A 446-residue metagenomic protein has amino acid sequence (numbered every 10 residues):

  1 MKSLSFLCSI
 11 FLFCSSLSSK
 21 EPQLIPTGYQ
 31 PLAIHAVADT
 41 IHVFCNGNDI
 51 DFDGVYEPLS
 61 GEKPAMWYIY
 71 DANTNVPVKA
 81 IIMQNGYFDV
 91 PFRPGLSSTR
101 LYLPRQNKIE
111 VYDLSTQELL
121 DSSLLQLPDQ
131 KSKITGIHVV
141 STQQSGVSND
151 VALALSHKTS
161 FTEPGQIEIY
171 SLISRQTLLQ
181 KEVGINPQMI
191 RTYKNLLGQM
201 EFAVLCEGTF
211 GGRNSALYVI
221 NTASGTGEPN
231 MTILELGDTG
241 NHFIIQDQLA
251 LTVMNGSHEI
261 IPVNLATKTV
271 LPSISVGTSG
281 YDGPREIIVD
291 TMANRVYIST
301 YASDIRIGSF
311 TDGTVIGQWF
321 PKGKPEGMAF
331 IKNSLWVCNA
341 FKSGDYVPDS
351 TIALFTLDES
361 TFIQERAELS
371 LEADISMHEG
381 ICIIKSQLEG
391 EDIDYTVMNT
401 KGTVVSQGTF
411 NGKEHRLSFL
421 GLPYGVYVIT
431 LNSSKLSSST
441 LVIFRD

Functional and structural regions predicted by a protein language model:
K20-P26, V76-Q84, E118-D129, Q176-E182 (+3 more regions): A short beta-strand motif characteristic of beta-propeller blades
Y29-H35, N85-L96, Q130-Q143, I185-K194 (+3 more regions): Repeated scaffold domains used in trafficking and secretory/extracellular systems, primarily beta-propellers
A38-D39, S98-T99, S148-D150, G198-M200 (+3 more regions): Short coil/turn segments that connect the beta-strands within blades of beta-propeller domains
C45-P64, N149, L155-T162, L205-N214 (+1 more regions): Short, conserved, GDST-rich strand-edge loop motifs in beta-rich repeat architectures
G198, T403-K435: Short, surface-exposed loop/turn motifs with a glycine/proline- and acidic-biased composition
G323-S360: Blade-level signature of beta-propeller repeat domains, shared across WD40, Kelch, NHL, RCC1 and BNR/Asp-box propellers
F355-I381: Residue-level detector of functionally pivotal "anchor" positions at catalytic/ligand-binding pockets or at interdomain
C382-I383, Y424-D446: C-terminal tail/sorting-segment detector
